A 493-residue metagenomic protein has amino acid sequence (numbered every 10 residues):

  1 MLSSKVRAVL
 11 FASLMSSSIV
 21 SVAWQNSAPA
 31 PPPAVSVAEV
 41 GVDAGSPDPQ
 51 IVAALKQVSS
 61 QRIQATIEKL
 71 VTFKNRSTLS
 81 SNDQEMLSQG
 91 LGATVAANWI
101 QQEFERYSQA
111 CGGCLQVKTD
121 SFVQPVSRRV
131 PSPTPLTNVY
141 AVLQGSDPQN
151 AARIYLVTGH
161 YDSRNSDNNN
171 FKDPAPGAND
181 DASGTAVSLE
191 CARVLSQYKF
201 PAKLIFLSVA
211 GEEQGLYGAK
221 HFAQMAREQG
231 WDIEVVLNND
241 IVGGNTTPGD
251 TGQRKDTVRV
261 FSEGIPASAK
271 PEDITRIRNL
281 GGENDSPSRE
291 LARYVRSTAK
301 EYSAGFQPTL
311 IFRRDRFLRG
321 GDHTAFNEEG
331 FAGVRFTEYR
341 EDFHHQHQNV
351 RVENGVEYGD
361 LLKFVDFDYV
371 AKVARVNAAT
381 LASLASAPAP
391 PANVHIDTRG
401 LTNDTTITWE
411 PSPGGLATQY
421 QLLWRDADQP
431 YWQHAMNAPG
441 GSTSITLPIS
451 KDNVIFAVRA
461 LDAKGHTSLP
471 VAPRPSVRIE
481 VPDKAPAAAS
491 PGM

Functional and structural regions predicted by a protein language model:
P31-P33, V40-G41, R62-Q144: A non-catalytic alpha/beta surface segment that caps or lines the substrate-entry region of metallo-dependent hydrolase
V71, G244-S262, L310-P388: Active-site-adjacent mobile loop/cap segments within catalytic or ligand-binding domains
A141, V157-T158, D162-S163, D167-L216 (+1 more regions): Alpha-helical metal-binding/catalytic segments enriched in His/Glu/Asp
V209-G321, E329, G333: Metal-dependent peptidase/peptidase-like ectodomains
N403-L416: Conserved aromatic anchor
H434-G441: Short beta-strand segments within Ig-like beta-sandwich modules, predominantly Fibronectin type-III
T446-S468: Beta-strand-rich modules
A463-G492: Extracellular fibronectin type III
